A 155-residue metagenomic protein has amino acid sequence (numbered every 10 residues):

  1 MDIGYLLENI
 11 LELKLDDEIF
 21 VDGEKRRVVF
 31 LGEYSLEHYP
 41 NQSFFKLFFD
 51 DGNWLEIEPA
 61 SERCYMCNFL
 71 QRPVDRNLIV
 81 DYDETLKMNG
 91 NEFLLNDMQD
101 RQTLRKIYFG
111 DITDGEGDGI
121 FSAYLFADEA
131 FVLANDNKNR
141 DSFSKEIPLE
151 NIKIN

Functional and structural regions predicted by a protein language model:
M1-N155: Mixed-charge, low-complexity intrinsically disordered regions
